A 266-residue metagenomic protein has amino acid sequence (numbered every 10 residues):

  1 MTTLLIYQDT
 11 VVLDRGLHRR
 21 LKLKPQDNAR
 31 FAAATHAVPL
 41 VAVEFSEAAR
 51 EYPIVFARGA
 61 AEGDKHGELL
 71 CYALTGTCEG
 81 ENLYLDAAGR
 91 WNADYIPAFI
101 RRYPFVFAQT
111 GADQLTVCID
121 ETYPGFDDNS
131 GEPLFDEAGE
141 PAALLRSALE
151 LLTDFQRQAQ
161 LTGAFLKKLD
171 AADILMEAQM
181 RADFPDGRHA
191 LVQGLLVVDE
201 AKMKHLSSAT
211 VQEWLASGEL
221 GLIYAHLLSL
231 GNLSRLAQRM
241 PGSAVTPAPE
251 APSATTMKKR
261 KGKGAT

Functional and structural regions predicted by a protein language model:
M1-T75: Short, extreme N-terminal leader segments that mark the start of a protein/domain
D9, A33, I54, R58 (+6 more regions): Intrinsically disordered, low-complexity regions enriched in small/polar residues
R30-A34, C78-G89, Q158-A164: Short, basic/low-complexity N-terminal boundary segments at the transition from targeting/disordered tails
A42-S46, I96-A98, D170-I174: Short linear motifs in intrinsically disordered
S46, N92, L195: Short, glycine/acidic-rich beta->alpha junctions
A49-E51, Y95, R101-R102, E177: Short beta-strand-initiation
A57, L70-F135: Aromatic- and glycine-enriched beta-alpha-beta binding-site module
V106-T266: A contiguous, surface-oriented mixed alpha/beta subdomain in the mid-to-C-terminal portion of proteins that forms
